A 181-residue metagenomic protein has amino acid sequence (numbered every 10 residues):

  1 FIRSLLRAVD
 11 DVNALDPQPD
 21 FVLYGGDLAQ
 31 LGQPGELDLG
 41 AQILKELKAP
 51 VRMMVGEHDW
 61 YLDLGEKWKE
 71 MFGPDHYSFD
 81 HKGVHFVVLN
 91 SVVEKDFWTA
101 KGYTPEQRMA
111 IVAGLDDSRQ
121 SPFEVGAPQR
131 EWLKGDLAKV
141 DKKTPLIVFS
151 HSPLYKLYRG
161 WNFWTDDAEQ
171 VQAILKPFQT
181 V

Functional and structural regions predicted by a protein language model:
F1-L39, P128, G135: N-terminal active-site segment of His-dependent metallophosphoesterases
D20-V22, L146, V181: Conserved acidic residues
G26-D27, G56, H151: Active-site glycine-centered loops adjacent to acidic/histidine catalytic or metal-binding residues that shape
A29-Q30, D59, L154: Short active-site segment of divalent metal-dependent hydrolases/proteases that encodes the spacing between
G32, Y155-Y158, W164-D166: Short, solvent-exposed loop/turn segments at secondary-structure junctions
P34-P145, T165-Q179: Extended active-site neighborhood of metal-dependent phosphoesterases/phosphodiesterases
S91, F149-L154: Short, well-ordered beta-to-alpha junction loops that form the rim of enzyme active sites and present histidine/acidic
